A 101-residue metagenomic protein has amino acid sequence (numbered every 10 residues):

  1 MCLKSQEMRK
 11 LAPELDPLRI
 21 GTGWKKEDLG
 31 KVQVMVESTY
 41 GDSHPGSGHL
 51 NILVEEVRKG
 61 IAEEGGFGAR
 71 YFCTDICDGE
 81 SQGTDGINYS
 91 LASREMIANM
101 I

Functional and structural regions predicted by a protein language model:
M1-I101: Metallocofactor- and cofactor-centric catalytic cores in central/energy metabolism, strongly enriched
